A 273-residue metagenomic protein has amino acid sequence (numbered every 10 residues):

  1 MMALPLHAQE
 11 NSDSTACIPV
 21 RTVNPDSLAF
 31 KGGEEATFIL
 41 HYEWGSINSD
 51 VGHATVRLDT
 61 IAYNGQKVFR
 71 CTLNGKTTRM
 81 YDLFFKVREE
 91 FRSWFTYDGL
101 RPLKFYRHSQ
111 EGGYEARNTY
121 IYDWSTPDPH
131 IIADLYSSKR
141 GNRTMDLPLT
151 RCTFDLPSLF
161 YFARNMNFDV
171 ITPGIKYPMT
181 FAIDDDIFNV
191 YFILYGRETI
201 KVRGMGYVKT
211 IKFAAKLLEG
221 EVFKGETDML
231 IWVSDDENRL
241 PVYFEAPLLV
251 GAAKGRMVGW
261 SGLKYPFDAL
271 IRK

Functional and structural regions predicted by a protein language model:
M1-S12: Bacterial Sec-dependent N-terminal signal peptides
E10-W124, F168-K273: Acidic, serine/threonine-rich low-complexity disordered tracts
W124-D184: Active-site/ligand-binding surface loops and adjacent short beta/alpha elements that line catalytic pockets across
